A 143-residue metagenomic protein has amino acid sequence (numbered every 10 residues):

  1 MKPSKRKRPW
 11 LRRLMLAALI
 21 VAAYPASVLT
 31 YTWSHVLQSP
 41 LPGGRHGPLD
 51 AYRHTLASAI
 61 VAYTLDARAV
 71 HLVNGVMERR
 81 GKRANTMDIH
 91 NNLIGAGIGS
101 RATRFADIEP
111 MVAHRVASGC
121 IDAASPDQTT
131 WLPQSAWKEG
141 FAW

Functional and structural regions predicted by a protein language model:
M1-W143: Intrinsically disordered, low-complexity, mixed-charge
